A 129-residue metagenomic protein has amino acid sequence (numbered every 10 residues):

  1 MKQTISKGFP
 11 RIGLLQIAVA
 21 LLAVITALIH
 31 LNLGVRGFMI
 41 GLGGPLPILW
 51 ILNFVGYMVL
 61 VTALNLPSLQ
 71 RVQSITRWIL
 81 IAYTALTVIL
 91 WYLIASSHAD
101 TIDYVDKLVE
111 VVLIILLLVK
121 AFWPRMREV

Functional and structural regions predicted by a protein language model:
M1-V129: Membrane-interface extramembranous regions
